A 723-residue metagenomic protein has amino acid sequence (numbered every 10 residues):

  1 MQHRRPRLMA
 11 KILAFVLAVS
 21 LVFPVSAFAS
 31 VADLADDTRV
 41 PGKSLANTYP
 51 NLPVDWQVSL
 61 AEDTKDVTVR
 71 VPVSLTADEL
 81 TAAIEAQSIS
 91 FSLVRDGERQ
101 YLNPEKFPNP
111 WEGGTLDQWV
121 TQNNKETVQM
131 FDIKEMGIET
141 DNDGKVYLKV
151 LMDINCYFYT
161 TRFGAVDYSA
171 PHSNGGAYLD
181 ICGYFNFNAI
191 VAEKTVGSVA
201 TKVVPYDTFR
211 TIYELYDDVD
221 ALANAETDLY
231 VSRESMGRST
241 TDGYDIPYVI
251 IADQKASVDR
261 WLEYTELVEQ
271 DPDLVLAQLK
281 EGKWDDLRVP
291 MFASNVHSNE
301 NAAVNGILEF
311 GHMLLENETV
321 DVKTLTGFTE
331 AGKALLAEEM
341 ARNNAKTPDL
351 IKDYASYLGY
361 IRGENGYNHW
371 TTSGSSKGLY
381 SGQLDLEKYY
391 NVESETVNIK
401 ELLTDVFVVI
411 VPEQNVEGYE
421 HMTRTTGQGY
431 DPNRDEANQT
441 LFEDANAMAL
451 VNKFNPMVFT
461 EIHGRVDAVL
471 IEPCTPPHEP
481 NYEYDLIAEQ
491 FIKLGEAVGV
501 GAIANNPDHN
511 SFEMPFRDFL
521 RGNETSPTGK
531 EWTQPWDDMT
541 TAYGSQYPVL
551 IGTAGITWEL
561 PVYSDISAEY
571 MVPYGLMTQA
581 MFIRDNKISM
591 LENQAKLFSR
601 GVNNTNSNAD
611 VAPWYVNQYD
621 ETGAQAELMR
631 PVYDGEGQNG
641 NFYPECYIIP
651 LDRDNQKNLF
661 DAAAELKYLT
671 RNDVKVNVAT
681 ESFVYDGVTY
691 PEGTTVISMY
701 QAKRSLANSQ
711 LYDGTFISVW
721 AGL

Functional and structural regions predicted by a protein language model:
Q2-L13: Bacterial N-terminal signal peptides that target proteins for export
K11, V19-D36: Sec-dependent signal peptide cleavage junction
L34-V219, E269-N301, L314-L336, K346-L350 (+7 more regions): Intrinsic-disorder/low-complexity accessory segments
L215-F292: Soluble metallo-hydrolase cores and metallopeptidase-like ectodomains found primarily in the secretory/periplasmic
G243, N295, I410, P432 (+4 more regions): Divalent metal-coordination and catalytic microenvironments
V258-Y264, A302-G306, V320-T326, E420-T425 (+4 more regions): Short, solvent-exposed loop/turn and secondary-structure capping segments
T372-L441, S564-A568: Mobile, glycine- and charge-enriched loop segments and immediately flanking short secondary-structure elements within
T425, Q439-D508: Active-site-proximal loop/hinge segments that shape catalytic or ion-binding/gating pockets
